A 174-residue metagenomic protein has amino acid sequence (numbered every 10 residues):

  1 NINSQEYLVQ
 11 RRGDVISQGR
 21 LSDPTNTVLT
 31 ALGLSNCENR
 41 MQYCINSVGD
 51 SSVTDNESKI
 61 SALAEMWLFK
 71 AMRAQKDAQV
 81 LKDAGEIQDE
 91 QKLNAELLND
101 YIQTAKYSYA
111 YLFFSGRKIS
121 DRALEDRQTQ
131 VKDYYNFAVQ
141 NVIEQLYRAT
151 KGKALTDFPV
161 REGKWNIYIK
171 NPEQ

Functional and structural regions predicted by a protein language model:
N1-Q174: Flexible, membrane-associating and regulatory peripheral segments of lipid-active enzymes
